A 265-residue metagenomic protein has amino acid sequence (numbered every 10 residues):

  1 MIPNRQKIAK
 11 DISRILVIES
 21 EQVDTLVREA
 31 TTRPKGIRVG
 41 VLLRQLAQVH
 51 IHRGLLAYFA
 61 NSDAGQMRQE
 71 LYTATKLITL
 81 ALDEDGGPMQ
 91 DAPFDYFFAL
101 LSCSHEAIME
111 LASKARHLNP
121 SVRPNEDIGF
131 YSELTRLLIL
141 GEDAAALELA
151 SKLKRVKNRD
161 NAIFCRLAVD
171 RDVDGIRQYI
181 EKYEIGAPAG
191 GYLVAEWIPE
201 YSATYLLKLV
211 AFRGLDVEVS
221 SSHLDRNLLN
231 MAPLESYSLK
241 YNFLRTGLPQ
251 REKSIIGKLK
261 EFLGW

Functional and structural regions predicted by a protein language model:
M1-K35, V39, V156-C165, R177-K182 (+1 more regions): Terminal, non-catalytic domain-edge segments
I2-A189: Eukaryote-skewed repeat-based solenoidal scaffolds used as protein-protein interaction platforms, primarily
